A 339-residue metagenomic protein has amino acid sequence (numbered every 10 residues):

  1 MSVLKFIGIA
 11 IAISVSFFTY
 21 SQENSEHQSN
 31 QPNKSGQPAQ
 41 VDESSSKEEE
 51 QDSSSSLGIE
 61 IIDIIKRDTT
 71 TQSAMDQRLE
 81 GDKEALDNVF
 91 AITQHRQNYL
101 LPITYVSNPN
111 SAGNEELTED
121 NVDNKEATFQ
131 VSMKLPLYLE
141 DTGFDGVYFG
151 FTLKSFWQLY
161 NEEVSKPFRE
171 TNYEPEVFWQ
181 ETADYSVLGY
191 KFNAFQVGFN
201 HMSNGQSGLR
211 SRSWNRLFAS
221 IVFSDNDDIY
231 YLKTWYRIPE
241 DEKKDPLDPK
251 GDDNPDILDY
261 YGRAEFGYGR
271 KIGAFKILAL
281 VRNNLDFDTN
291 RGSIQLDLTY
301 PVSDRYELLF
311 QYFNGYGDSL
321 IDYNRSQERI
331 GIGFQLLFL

Functional and structural regions predicted by a protein language model:
S2-I9: Sec-dependent signal peptide recognition, specifically the positively charged N-region followed immediately by
Q22-S29: Cleaved targeting-peptide boundary
E23, A39-P167, T171-P175: Outer-membrane beta-barrel initiation region
S107-G113, D123, Y138-R270, V281 (+2 more regions): Outer-membrane pore/translocation modules
I229, K276-L278, E307: Membrane-spanning beta-strand positions in outer-membrane beta-barrel proteins
G267, A274-F287: Extended, compositionally biased non-globular segments
S326-L339: Outer-membrane beta-barrel "beta-signal"
